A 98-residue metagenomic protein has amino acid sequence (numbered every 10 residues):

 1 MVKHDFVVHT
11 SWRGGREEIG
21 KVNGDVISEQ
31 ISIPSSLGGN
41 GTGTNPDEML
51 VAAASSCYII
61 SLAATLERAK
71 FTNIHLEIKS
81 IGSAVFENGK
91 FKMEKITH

Functional and structural regions predicted by a protein language model:
M1-A52, A63-H98: Extended beta-strand/beta-hairpin segments
